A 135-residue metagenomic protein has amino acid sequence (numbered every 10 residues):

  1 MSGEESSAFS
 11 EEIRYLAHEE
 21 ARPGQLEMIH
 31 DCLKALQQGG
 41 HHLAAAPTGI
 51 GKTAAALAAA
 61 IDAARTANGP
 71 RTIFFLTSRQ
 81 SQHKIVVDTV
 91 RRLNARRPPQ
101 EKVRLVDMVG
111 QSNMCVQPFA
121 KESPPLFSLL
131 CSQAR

Functional and structural regions predicted by a protein language model:
S2-Y15, E19-P23, A67-R135: A substrate-engagement module of RecA-like helicase motors
H18, H30, H41-H42, H83: Histidine (H) residue identity feature
E19-L36: N-terminal pre-P-loop "Q-motif" helix
M28, T53-A59, Q82-T89: Generic hydrophobic, aliphatic-rich segments that mediate packing or membrane embedding
Q38-A59: Walker A/P-loop
